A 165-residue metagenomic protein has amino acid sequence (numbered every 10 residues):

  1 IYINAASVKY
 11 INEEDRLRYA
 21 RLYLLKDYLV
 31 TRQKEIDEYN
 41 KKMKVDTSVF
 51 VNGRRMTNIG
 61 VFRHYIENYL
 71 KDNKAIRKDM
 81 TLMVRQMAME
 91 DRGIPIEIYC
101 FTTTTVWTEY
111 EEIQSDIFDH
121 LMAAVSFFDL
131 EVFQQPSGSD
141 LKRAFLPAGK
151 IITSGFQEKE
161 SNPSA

Functional and structural regions predicted by a protein language model:
I1-A165: Structured, soluble regulatory/oligomerization domains located on the cytosolic or IMS-facing side of membrane proteins
